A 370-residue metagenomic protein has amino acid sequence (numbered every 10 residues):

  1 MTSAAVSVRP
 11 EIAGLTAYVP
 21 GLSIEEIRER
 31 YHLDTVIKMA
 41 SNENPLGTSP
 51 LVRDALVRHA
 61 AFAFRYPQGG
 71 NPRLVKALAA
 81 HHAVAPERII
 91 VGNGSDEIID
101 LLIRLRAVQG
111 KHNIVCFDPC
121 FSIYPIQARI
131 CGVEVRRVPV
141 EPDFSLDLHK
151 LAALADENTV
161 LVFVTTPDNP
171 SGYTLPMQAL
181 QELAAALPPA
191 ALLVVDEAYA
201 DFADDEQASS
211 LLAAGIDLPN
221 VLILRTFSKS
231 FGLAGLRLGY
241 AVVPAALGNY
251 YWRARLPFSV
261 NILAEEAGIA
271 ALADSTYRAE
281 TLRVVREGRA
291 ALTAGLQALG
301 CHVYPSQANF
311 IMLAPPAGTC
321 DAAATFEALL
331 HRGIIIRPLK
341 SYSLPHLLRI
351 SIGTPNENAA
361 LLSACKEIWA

Functional and structural regions predicted by a protein language model:
T2-R65: N-terminal "arm"/small-domain region of PLP-dependent enzymes with the aminotransferase-like
F64-N113, C131: Phosphate-binding glycine-rich loop
G70, N220-Y304: PLP-dependent aminotransferase class I/II
A85-I89, G110-N113, N158, A190 (+3 more regions): Short acidic capping loops at alpha-helix termini that bridge into adjacent secondary structure
L105-V164: PLP-dependent aminotransferase-like
R129, L146-E157, P170-L193, E197-S230: Active-site pre-lysine segment of PLP-dependent enzymes
Q178, A324, A328-R332, R337 (+1 more regions): PLP-dependent enzyme catalytic core of the Aspartate aminotransferase-like
R286, A298-R332, L348: Conserved PLP-binding catalytic core of the aspartate aminotransferase-like
